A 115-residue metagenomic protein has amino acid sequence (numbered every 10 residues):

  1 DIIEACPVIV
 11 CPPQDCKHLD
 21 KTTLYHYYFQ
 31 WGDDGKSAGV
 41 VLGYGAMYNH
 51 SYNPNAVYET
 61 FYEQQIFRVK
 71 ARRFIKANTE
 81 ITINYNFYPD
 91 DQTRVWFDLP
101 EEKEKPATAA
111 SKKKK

Functional and structural regions predicted by a protein language model:
D1-K115: Conserved catalytic SET/PR domain of SAM-dependent protein methyltransferases, capturing the structural core that binds
